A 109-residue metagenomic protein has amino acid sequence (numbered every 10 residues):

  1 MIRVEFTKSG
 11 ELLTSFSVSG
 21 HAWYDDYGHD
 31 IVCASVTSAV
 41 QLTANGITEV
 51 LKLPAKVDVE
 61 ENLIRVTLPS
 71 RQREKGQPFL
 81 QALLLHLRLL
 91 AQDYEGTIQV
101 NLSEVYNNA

Functional and structural regions predicted by a protein language model:
M1-I31, Q41, N45-A109: N-terminal intrinsically disordered, cationic/polar leader segments that include organellar targeting peptides
V36-S38: Gly/Ser/Thr-rich active-site loops/lids in small-molecule metabolic enzymes that frequently grip phosphoryl groups
